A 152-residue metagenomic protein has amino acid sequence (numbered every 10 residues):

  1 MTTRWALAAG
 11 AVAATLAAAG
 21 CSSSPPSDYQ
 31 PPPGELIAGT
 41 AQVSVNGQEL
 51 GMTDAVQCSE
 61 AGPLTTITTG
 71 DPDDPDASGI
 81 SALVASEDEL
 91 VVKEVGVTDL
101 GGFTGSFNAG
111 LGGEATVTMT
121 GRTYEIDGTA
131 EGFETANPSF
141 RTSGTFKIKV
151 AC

Functional and structural regions predicted by a protein language model:
M1-A9: Bacterial N-terminal signal peptides that target proteins for export
A17-G20: C-terminal motif of bacterial Sec signal peptides marking the signal peptidase cleavage site
S22-P25: Bacterial signal peptide processing site
Q30-E49: Post-signal peptide N-terminal segment of mature Sec-exported envelope proteins
S44-P75: Post-signal-peptide N-terminal segment of Sec-exported extracytoplasmic proteins
V56-Q57, T116, I148-C152: Extended lipid/amphipathic-ligand handling interfaces
T66-M119, E134: Surface-exposed helix/loop patches within compact recognition domains
R122-C152: C-terminal or internal capping secondary-structure element at the end of a domain, subdomain, or sheet
